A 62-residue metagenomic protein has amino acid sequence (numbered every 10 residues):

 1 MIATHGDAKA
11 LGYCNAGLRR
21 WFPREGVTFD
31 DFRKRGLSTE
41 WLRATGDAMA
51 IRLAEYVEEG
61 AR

Functional and structural regions predicted by a protein language model:
M1-R62: Charged, low-complexity intrinsically disordered segments
